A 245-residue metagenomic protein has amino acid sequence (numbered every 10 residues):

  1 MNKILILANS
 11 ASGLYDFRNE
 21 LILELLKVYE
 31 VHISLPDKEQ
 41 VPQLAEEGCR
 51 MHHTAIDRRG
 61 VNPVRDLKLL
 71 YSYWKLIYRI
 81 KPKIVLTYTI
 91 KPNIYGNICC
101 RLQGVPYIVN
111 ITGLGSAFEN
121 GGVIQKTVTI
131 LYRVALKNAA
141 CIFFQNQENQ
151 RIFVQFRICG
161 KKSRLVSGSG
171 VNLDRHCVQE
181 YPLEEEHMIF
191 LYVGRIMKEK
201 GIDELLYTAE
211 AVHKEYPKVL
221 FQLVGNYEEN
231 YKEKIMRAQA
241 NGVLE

Functional and structural regions predicted by a protein language model:
Y15-N19, V64-Y71, P106, S116-N138: Nucleotide-sugar donor phosphate/pyrophosphate-binding loop at the beta->alpha transition of glycosyltransferases
Y29-R65, N241-E245: Conserved nucleotide-sugar phosphate-binding/catalytic loop shared by glycosyltransferases and other
L35-E39, V193, L220-E233: Glycosyltransferase donor-sugar binding loop
H52-H53, R133-Q179, I189: Donor nucleotide-sugar binding/catalytic pocket of nucleotide-sugar-dependent glycosyltransferases
R58-V85, I94-I98, L102, K126-V134 (+1 more regions): An amphipathic, basic-hydrophobic alpha-helix
T87-N93, I111: Short His-centered aromatic/hydrophobic patch
P182-K200, L205-E210, Q222: Conserved donor-binding/catalytic core segment of Leloir-type glycosyltransferases
G225, E233-E245: Nucleotide-activated donor-binding/catalytic signature segment of Leloir-type glycosyltransferases, i.e., the conserved
